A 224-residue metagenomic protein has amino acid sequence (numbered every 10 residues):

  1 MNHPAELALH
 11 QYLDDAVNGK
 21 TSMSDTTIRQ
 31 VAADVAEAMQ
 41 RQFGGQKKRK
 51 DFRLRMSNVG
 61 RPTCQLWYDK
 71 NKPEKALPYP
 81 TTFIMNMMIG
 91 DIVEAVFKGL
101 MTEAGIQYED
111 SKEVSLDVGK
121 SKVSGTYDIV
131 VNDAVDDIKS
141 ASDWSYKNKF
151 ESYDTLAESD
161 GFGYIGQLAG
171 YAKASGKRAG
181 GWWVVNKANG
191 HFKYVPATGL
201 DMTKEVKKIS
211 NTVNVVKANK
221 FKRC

Functional and structural regions predicted by a protein language model:
M1-V135, S142-E158: Metal-dependent nuclease catalytic cores that hydrolyze phosphodiester bonds in DNA/RNA, characterized by
M23, E158-D160, G170-C224: Metal-dependent nuclease catalytic regions and adjoining charged, substrate-binding loops involved in nucleic-acid end
V130, A134-I138, A179-V184: A structural signal for short, well-ordered beta-strand segments and their strand-loop junctions that often border
I165-L168: The N-lobe alphaC helix and its flanking beta3-alphaC-beta4 segment of protein kinase-like domains, centered on
